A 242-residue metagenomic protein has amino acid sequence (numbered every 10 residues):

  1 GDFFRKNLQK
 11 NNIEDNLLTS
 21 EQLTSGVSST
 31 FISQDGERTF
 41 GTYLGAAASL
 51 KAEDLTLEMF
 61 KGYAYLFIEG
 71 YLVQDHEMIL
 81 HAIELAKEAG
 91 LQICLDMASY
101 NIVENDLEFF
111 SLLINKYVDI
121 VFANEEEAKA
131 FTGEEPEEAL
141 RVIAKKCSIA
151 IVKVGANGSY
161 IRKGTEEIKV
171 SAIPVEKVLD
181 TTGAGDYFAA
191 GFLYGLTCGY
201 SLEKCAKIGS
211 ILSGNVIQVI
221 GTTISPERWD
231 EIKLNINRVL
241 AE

Functional and structural regions predicted by a protein language model:
D2-L23, I32-K169, E231, N237-E242: Ribokinase/PfkB-type carbohydrate-kinase core domain
P136-E242: Conserved phosphate-binding/catalytic region of the ribokinase-like
